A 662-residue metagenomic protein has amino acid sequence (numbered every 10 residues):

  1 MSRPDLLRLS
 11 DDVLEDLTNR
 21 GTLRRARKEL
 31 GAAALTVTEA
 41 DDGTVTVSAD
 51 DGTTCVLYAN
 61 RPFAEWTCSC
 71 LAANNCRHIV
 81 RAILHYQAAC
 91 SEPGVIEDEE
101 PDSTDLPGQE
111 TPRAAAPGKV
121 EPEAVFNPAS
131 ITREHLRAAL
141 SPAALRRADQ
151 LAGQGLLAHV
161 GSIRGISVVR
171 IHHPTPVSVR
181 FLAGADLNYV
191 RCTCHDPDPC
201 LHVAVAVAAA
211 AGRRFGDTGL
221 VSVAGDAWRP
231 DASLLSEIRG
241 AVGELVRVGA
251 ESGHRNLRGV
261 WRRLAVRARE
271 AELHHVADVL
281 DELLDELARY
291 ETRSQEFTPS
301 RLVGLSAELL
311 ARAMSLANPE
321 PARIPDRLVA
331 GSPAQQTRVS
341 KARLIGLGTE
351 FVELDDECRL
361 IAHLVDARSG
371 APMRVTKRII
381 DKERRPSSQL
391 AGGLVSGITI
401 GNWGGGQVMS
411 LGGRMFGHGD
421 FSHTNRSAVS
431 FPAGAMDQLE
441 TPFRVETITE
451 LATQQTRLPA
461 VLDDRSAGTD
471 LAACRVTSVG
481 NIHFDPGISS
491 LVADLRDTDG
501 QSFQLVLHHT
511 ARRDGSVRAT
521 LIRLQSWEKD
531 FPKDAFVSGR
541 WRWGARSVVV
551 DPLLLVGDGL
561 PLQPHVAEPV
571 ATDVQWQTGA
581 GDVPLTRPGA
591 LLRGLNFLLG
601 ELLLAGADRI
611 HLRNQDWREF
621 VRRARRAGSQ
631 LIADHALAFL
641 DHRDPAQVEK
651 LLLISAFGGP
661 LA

Functional and structural regions predicted by a protein language model:
M1-A662: Long, low-complexity, compositionally biased intrinsically disordered regions
